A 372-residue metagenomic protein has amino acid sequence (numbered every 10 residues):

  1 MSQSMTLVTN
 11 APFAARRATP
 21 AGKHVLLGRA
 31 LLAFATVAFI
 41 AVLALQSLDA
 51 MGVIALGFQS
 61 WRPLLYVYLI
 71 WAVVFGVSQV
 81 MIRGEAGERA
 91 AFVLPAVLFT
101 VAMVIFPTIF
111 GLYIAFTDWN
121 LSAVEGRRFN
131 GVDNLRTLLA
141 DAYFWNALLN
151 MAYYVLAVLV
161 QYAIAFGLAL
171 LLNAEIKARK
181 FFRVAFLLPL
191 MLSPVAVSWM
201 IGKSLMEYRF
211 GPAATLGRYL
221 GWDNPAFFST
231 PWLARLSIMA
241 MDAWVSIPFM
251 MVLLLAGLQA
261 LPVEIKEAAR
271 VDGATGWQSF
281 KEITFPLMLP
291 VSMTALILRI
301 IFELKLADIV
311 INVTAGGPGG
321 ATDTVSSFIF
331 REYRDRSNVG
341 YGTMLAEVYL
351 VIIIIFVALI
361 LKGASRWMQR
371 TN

Functional and structural regions predicted by a protein language model:
M1-A38, A50-F92, K177-R179, L361-N372: Transmembrane alpha-helical segments of polytopic membrane transport and secretion proteins
V42-P63, E85-N372: A structural signal for multi-pass alpha-helical bundles of membrane permease subunits that mediate small-molecule
